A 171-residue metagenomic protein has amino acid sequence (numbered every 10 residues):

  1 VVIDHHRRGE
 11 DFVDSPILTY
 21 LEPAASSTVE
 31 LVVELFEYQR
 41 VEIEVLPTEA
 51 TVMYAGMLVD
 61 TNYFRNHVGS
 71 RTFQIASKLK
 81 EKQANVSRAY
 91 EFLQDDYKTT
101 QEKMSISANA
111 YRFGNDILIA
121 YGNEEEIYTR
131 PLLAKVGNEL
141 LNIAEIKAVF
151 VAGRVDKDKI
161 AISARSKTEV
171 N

Functional and structural regions predicted by a protein language model:
V1: N-terminal small/polar loop signature for handling phosphorylated ligands or for N-terminal nucleophile
H5-S77: Short alpha-helices
N62-N171: Hydrophobic helix-and-loop "lid/oligomerization" segment in the mid-to-C-terminal part of catalytic domains
